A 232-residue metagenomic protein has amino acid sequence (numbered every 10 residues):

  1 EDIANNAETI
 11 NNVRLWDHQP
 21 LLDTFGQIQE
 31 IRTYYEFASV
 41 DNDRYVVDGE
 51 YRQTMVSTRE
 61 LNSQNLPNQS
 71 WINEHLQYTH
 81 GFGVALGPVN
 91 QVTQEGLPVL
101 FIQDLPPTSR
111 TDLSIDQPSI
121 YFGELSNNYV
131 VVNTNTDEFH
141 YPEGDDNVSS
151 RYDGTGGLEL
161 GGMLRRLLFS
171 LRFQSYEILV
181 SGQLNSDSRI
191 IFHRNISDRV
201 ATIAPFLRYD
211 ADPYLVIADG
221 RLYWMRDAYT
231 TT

Functional and structural regions predicted by a protein language model:
E1-T232: Soluble extracytoplasmic regions of secretory-pathway and membrane proteins
